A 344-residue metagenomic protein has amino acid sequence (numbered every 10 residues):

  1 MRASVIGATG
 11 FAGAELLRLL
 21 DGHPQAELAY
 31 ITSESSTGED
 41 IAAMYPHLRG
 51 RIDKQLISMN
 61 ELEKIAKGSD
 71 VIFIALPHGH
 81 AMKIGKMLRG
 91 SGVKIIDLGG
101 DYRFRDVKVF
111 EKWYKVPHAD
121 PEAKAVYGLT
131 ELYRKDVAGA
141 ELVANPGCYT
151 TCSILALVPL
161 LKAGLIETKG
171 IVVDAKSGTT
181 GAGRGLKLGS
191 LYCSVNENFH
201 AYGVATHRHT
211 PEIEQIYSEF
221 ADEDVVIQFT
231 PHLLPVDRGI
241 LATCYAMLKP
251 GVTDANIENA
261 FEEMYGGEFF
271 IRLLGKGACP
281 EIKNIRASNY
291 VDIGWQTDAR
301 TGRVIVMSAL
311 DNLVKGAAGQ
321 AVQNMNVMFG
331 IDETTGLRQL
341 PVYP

Functional and structural regions predicted by a protein language model:
M1-E197, Y202-V204, Q296-R300, T334 (+1 more regions): N-terminal Rossmann-like NAD(P) cofactor-binding subdomain of oxidoreductases, focused on the glycine-rich
F11, G79, K124, T151-L155 (+6 more regions): Conserved active-site and cofactor/substrate-binding residues in soluble primary-metabolism enzymes
G22, E219, V327-I331: Short, well-ordered loop/turn and helix-capping segments at boundaries between secondary-structure elements and domains
L28, T168-V173, D224-Q228, F270-G275 (+1 more regions): A short coil-to-beta-strand element that immediately follows conserved catalytic motifs
I65, L191-Y192, F199-Y290: Contiguous C-terminal substrate-recognition/catalytic subdomains in enzyme active sites
A242-P344: C-terminal active-site/capping subdomain that shapes the small-molecule cofactor and substrate pocket of enzyme
